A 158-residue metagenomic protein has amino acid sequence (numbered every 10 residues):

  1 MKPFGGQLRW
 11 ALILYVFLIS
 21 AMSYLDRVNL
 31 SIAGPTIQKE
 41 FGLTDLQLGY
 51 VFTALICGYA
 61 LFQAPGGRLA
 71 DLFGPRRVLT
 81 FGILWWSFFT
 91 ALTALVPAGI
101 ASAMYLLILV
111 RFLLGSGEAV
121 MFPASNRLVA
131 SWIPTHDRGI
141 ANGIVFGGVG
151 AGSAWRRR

Functional and structural regions predicted by a protein language model:
M1-V28: Cytosolic juxtamembrane N-terminal segment immediately preceding the first transmembrane helix of multi-pass
A21, T53-C57, L84, F112 (+1 more regions): Transmembrane alpha-helical cores of Major Facilitator Superfamily
Y24, V28, G115-P123, A154: Small-residue-rich segments within alpha-helical transmembrane domains of MFS-like 12-TM solute carriers
T53-R68: Central cavity-lining transmembrane alpha-helices of secondary-active solute carriers, predominantly the Major
L84-A101: C-terminal ends and interior cores of transmembrane alpha-helices in multi-pass membrane transporters/permeases
V110-V149: Cytoplasmic helix-loop-helix junction between adjacent transmembrane helices in 12-TM secondary transporters
